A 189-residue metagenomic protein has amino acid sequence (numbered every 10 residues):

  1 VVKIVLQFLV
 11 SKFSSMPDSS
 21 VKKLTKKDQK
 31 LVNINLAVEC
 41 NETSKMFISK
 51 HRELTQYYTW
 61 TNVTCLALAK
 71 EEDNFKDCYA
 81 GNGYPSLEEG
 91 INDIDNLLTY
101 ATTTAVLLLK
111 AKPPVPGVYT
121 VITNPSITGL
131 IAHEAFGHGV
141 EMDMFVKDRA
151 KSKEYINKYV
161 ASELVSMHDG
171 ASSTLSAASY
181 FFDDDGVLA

Functional and structural regions predicted by a protein language model:
V1-K27, L68, E72-N74, N96 (+1 more regions): Non-catalytic, beta-rich accessory domains that mediate macromolecular interactions or localization
L31, V38-A189: Active-site-adjacent "lid" and substrate-binding segments of diverse enzymatic cores
